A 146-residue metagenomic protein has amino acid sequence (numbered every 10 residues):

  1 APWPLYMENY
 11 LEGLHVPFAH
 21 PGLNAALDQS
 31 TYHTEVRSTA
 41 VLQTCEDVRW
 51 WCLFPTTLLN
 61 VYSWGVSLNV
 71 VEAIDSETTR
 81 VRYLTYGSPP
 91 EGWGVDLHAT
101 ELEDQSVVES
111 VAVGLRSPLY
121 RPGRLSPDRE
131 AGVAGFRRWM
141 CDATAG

Functional and structural regions predicted by a protein language model:
A1-G146: C-terminal catalytic domain of Rieske-type non-heme iron oxygenases
